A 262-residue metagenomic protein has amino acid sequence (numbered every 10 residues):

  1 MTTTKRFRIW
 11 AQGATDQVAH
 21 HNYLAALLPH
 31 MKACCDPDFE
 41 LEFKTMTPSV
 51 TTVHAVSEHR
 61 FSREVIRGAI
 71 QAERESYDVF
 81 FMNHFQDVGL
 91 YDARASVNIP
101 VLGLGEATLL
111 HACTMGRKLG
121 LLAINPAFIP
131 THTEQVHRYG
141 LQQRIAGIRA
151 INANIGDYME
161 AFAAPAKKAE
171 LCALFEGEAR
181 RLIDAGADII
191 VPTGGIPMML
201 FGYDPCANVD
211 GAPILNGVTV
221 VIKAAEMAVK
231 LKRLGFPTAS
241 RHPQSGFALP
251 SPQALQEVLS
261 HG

Functional and structural regions predicted by a protein language model:
M1-R60, N125-P165: N-terminal glycine-rich anion-binding loop in soluble enzyme alpha/beta folds
H21-N22, C113-I151, A228-G262: Short, glycine-/small-residue-rich phosphate/pyrophosphate-handling segment
H54-Q71, A169-E176: Glycine-rich, highly charged phosphate/nucleotide-binding loops
I66-H111, M115: Glycine/small-residue-rich loop that forms an oxyanion/phosphate-binding "nest" at active or ligand-binding sites
L90-L102, L200-V220: Short acidic, glycine/proline-enriched helix-loop-strand junctions
L104-L109, I124-F128, G217-I222: Short, acidic/turn-prone active-site loops that include or flank metal/cofactor- and phosphate-binding residues
R138-G195, G202: Active-site rim beta-loop-alpha module in soluble metabolic enzymes
I214-G235: Short, flexible loop segments at boundaries between secondary-structure elements
